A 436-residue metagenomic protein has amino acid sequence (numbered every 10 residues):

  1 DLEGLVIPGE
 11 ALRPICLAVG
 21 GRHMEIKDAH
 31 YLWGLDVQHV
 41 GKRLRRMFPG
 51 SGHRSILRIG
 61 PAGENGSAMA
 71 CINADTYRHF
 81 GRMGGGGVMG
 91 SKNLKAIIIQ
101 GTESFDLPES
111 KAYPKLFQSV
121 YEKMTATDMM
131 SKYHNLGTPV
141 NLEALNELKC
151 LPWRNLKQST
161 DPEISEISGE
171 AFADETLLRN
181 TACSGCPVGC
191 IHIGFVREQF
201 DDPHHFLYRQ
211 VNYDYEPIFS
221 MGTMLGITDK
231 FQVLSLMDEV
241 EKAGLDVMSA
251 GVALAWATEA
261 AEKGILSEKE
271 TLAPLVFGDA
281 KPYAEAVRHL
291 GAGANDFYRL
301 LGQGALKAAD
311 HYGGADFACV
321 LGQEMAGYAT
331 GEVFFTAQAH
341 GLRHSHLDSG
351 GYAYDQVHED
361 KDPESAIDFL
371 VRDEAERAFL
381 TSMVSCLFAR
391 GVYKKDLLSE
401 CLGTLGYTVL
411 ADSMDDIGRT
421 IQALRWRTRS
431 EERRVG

Functional and structural regions predicted by a protein language model:
L2-I26, G86-G90, I97, D106 (+1 more regions): Hydrophobic or amphipathic alpha-helical targeting/insertion segments
G4, A29-W33, L225, A294: Short secondary-structure transition/capping motifs
L17-E64: Acidic/Gly/His-enriched mid-domain segments of enzyme catalytic cores or analogous surface patches that mediate
R45-M83, M89-S430, R434: Extended C-terminal regions of large enzymes
